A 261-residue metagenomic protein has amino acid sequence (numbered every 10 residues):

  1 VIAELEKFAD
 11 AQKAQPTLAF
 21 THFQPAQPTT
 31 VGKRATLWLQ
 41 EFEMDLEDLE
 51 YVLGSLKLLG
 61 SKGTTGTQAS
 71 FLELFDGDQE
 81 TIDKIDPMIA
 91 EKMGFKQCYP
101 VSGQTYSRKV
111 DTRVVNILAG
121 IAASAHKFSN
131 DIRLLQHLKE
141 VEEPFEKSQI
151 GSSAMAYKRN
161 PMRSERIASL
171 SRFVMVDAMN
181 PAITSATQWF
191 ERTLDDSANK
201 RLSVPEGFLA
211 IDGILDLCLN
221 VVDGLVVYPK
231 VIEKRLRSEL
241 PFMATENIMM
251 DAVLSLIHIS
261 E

Functional and structural regions predicted by a protein language model:
V1-Q27, G94-V110, F190-S197: Long, non-coiled-coil amphipathic alpha-helical linker/lever segments that couple catalytic cores to other domains
I2-P16, F20, L46, E50-L53 (+5 more regions): Long, hydrophobic, amphipathic alpha-helical segments used as structural scaffolds
D10, E91, V253-L254: Short polybasic/polar patches that bind polyanions
Q27-T187: Internal glycine-rich alpha/beta core junctions
I167, I211, E261: Hydrophobic, well-ordered secondary-structure elements that form the walls of internal hydrophobic environments
F173-S255: Long, amphipathic alpha-helical stalk/connector segments used for oligomerization, subunit docking, or mechanical
I257-I259: Conserved small/polar residues in nucleotide/adenosyl-binding loops
